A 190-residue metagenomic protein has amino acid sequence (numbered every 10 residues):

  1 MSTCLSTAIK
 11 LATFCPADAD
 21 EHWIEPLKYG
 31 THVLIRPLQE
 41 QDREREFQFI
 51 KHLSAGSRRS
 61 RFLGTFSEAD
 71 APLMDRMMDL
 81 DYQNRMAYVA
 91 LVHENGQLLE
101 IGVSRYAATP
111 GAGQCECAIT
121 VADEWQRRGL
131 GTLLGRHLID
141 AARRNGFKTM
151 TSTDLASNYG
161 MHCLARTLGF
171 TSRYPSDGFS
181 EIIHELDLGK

Functional and structural regions predicted by a protein language model:
M1-K190: Long, contiguous binding/interaction regions
